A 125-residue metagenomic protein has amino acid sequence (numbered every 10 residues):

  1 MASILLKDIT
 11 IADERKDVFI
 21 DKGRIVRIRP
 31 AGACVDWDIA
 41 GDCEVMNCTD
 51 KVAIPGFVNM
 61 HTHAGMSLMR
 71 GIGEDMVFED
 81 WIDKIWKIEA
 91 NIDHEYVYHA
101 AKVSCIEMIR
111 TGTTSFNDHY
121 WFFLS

Functional and structural regions predicted by a protein language model:
A2-I4, T10-I54: Histidine-rich, glycine-flanked metal-binding segment
E14, H63, W121: Flexible loop residues that form catalytic and substrate-binding hotspots at small-molecule/glycan-binding clefts
N47, N59, D118: Redox-cofactor binding/interface segments in oxidoreductases and associated redox assembly factors
D50, H61, G112: Conserved, mostly hydrophobic/aromatic
K51-V52, G65-M66, I72, N117: N-terminal hydrophobic targeting/anchoring segments and the immediately downstream early-domain regions of hydrolases
G56-S67: Histidine-centered catalytic micro-motifs
L68-H99: Active-site gating loops and adjacent loop-to-helix segments of metal-dependent hydrolytic enzymes
N91-S125: Active-site loop-helix segments enriched in His/Asp/Glu that coordinate and activate a nucleophilic water at divalent
